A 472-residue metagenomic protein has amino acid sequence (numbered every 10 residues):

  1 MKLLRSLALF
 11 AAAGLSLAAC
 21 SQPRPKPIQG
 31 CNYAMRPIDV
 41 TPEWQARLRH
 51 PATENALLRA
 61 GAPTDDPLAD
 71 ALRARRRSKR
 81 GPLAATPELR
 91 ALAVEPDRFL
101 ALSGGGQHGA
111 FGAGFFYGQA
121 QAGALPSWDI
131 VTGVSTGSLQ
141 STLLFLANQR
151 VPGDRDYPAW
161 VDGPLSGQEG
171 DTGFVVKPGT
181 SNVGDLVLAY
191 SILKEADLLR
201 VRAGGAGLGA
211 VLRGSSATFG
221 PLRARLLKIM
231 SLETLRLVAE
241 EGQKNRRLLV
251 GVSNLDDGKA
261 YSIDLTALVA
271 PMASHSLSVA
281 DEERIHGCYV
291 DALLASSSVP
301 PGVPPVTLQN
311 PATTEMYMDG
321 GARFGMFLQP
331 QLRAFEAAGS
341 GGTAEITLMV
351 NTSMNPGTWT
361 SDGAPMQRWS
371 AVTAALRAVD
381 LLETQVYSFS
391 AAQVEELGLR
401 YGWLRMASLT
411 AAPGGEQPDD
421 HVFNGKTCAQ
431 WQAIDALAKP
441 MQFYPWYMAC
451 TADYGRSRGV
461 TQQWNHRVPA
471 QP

Functional and structural regions predicted by a protein language model:
M1-A8: Bacterial N-terminal signal peptides that target proteins for export
L17-A19: C-terminal motif of bacterial Sec signal peptides marking the signal peptidase cleavage site
S21-I130, F145-P472: Patatin-like phospholipase
V134-T136: Catalytic nucleophile serine of serine hydrolases, specifically the conserved "nucleophile elbow" pentapeptide
S138-L139, D257: A short acidic, glycine/proline-enriched capping/turn motif at secondary-structure boundaries, especially helix N-cap
Q140-L144: Hydrolases whose catalytic domains are alpha/beta-hydrolase-1, hotdog thioesterase, or metallo-beta-lactamase-like
